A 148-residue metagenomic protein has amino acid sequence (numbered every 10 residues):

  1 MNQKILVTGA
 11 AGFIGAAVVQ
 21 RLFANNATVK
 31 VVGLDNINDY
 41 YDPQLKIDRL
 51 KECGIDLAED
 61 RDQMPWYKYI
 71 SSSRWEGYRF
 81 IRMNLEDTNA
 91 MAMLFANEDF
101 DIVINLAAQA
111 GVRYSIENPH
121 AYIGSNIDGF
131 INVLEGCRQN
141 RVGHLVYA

Functional and structural regions predicted by a protein language model:
M1-A148: N-terminal Rossmann-like NAD(P)+-binding domain of SDR-like oxidoreductases, especially those catalyzing
